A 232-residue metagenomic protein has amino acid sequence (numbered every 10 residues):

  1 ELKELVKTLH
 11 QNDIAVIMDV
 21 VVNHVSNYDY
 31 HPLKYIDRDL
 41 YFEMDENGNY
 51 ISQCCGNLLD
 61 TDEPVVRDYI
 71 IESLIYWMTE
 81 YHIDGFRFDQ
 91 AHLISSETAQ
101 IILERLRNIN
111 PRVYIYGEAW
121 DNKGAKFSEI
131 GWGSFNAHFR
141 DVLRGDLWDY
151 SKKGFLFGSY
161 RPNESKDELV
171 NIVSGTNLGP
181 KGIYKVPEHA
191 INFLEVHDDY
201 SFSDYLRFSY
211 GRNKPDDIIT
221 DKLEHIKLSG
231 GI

Functional and structural regions predicted by a protein language model:
E1-Y81, A91, A99-N110, Y114: Substrate-binding/active-site clefts of carbohydrate-active enzymes
N23-Y28, L93-E97, N122-K126, Y200-F202: Flexible loop/turn segments at secondary-structure boundaries
D29, D39, D45-E46, E63 (+6 more regions): Solvent-exposed, flexible loop/coil residues
V65-Y69, I94, T98, T220-L228: Soluble or luminal CAZymes and related metallo-dependent hydrolases
L103-I232: Conserved alpha/beta catalytic core and glycan-binding cleft of carbohydrate-active enzymes
